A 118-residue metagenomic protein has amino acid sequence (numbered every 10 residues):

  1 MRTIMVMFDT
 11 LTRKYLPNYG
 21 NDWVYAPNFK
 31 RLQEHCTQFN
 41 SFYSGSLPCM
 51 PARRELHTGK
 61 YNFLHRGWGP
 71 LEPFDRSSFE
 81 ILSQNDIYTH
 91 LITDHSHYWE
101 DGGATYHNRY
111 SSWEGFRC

Functional and structural regions predicted by a protein language model:
M1-T37, S46: Active-site-proximal N-terminal segment of extracellular/periplasmic enzymes that hydrolyze or transfer
L11, E34-T37, P51-A52, D101 (+1 more regions): Residue-level signal for pocket-adjacent positions within structured domains
D22-Y25, S44, G69-R76: A short beta-strand-to-alpha-helix junction
T37-S44, Y88-D94: Conserved S-adenosyl-L-methionine
F42-E55: Short, surface-exposed acidic-centric catalytic microdomains
R53-C118: Catalytic-site neighborhoods of secreted/periplasmic enzymes that process anionic sulfate/phosphate groups
